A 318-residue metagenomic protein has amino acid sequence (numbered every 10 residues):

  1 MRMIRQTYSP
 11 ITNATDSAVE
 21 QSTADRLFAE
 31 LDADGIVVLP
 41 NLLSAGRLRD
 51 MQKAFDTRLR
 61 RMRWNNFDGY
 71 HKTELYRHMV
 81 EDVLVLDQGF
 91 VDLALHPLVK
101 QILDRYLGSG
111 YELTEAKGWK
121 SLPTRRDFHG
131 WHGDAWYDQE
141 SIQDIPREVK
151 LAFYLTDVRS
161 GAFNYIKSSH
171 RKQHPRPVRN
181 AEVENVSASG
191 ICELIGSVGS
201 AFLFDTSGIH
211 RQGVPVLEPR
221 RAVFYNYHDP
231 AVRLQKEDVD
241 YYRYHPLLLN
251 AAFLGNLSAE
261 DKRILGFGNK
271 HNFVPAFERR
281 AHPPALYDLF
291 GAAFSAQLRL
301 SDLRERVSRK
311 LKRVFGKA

Functional and structural regions predicted by a protein language model:
R2-A33, P40-D138: Non-heme Fe(II)-dependent double-stranded beta-helix
L43-A45, G118-S121, W136, T156-S160 (+3 more regions): Short, solvent-exposed loop/turn segments at secondary-structure junctions
D87-D92, S187-G190, Q212: Active-site rim elements
A116-G118, L151-F153, V223-Y227: A structural signal for short, well-ordered beta-strand segments
D127-E193, L234-V239: Catalytic core of non-heme Fe(II) oxygenases with the double-stranded beta-helix
I195-I209: Conserved metal-binding segment of the jelly-roll/cupin
G208-I209, G213-A318: Non-heme Fe(II)/2-oxoglutarate
